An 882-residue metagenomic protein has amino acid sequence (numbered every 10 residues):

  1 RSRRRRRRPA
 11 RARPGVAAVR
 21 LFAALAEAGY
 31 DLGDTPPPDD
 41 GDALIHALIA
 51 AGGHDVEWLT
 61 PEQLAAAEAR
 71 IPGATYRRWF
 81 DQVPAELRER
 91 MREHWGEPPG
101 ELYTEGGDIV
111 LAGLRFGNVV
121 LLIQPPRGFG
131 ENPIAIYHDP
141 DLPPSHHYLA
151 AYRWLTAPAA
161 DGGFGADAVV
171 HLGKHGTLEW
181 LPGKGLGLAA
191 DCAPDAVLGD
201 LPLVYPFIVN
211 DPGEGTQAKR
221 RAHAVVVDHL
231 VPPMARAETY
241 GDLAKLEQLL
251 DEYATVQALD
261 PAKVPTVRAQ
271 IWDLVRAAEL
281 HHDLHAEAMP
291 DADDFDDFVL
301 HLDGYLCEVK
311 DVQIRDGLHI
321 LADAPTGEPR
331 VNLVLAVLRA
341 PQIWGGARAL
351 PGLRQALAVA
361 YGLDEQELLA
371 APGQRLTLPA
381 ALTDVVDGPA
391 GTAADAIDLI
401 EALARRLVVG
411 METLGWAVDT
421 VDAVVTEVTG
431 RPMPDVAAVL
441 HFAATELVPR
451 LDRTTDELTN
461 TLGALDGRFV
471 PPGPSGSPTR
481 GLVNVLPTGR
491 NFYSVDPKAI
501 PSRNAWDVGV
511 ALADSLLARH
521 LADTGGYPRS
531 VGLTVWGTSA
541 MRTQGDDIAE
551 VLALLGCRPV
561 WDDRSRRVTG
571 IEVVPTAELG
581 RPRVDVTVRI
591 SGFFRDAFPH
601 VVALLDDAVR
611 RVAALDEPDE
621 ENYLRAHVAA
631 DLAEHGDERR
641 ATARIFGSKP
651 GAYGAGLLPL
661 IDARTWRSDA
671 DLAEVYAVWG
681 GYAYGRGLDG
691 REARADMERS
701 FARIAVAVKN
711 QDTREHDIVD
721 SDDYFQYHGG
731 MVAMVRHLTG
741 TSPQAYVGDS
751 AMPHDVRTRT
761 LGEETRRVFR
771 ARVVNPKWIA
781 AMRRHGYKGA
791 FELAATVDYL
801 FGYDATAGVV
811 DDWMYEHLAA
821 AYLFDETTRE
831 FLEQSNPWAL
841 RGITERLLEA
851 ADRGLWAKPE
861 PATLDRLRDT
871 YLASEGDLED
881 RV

Functional and structural regions predicted by a protein language model:
S2-V882: Ligand/cofactor-recognition surfaces for anionic moieties
